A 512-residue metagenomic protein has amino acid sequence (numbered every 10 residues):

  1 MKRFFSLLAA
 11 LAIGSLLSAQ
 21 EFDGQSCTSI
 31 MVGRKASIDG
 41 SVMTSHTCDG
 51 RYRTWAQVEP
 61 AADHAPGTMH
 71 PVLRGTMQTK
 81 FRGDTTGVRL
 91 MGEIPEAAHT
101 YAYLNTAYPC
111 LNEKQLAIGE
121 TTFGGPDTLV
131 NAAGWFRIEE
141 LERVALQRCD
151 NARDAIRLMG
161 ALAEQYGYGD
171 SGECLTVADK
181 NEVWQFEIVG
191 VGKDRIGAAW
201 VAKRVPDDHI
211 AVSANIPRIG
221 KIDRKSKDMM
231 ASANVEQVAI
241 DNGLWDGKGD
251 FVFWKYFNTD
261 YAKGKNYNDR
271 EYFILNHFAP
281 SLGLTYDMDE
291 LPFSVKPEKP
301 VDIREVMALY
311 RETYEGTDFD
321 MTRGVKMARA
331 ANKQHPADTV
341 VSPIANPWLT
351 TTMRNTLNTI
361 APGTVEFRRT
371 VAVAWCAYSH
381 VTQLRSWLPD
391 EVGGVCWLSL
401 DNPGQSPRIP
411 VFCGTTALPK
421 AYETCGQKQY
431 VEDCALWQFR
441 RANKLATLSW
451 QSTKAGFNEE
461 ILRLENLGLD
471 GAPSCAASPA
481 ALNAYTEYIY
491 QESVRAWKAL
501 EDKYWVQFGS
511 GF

Functional and structural regions predicted by a protein language model:
K2-A10: Sec-dependent signal peptide recognition, specifically the positively charged N-region followed immediately by
A9-S18: Hydrophobic h-region of N-terminal signal peptides that target proteins for export in Gram-negative bacteria
E21-I138, L158-E305: A contiguous strand-loop segment
E142-R148: Short, well-ordered beta-strand elements within core beta-sheets of diverse protein domains
I240-W387, E391-V392: Glycine-rich, aromatic-lined ligand/substrate-binding cores of catalytic and carbohydrate-binding domains
V341-S474: Substrate-recognition/cap regions that form aromatic- and gly/pro-loop-enriched pockets for small-molecule ligands
N458-F512: Histidine-centered catalytic/metal-binding microenvironments
